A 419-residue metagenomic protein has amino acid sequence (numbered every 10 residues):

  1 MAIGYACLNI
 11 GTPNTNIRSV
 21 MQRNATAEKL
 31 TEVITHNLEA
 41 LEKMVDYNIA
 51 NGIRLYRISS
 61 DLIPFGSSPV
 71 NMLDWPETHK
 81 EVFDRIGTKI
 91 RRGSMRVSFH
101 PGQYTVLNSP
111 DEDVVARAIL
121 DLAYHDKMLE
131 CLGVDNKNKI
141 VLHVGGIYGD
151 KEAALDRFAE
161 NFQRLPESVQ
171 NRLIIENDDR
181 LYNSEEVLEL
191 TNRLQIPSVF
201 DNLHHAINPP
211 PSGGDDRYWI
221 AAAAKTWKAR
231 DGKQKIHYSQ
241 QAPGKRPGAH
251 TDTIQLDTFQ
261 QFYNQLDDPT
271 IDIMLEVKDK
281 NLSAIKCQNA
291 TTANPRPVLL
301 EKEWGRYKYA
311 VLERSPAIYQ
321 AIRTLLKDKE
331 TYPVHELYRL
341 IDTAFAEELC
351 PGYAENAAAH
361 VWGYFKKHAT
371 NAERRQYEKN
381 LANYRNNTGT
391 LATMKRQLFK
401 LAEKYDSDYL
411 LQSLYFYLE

Functional and structural regions predicted by a protein language model:
M1-M95, T105-N108, D113-A118, K127-V134 (+4 more regions): Alpha/beta catalytic barrel-like cores
V97, L173, S198-D201: Residue-level marker for buried hydrophobic side chains located in beta-strands that build the well-ordered beta-sheet
V106, G149, Y182, I207 (+1 more regions): Conserved protein kinase catalytic core
Y124-R193, L203: Eukaryote-skewed repeat-based solenoidal scaffolds used as protein-protein interaction platforms, primarily
E152-D156, N177, L181-E185, F200 (+3 more regions): Polytopic alpha-helical membrane-helix bundles and their juxtamembrane interface segments in multi-pass membrane
Q195-N202, T292-P297: Short hydrophobic/aromatic-enriched beta-strand-loop microsegments
